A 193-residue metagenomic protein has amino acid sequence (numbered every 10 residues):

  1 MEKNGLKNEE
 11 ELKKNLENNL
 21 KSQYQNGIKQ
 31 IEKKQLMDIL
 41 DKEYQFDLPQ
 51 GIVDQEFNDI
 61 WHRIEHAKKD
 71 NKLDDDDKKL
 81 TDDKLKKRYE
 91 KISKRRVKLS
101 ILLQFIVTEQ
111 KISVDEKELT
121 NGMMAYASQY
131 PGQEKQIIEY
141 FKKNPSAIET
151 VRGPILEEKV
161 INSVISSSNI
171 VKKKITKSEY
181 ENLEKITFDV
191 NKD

Functional and structural regions predicted by a protein language model:
M1-D193: Extended, charged alpha-helical "arm"/coiled-coil substrate-binding scaffolds, typified by the C-terminal helical
